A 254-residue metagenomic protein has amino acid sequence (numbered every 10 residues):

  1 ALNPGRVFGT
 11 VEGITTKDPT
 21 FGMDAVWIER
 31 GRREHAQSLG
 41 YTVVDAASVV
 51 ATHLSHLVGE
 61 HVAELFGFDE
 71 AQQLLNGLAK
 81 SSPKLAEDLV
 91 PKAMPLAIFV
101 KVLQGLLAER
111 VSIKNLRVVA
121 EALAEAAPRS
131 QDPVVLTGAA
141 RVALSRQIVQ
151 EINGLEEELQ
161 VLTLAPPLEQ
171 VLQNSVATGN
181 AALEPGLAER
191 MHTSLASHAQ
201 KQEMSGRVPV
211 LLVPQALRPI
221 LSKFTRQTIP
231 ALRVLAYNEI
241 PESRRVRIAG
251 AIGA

Functional and structural regions predicted by a protein language model:
A1-A254: Membrane-embedded alpha-helical signal segments
